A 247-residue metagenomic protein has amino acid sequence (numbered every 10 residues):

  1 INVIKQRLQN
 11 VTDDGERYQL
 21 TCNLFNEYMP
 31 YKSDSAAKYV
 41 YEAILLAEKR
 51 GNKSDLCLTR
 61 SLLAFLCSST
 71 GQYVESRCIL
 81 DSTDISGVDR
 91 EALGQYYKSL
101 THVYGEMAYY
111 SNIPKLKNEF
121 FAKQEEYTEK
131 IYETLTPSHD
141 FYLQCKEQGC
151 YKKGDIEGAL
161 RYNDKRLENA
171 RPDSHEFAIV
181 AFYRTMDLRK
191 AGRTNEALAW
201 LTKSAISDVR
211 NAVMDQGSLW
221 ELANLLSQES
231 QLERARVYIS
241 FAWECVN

Functional and structural regions predicted by a protein language model:
I1-N247: A "functional boundary" signal
